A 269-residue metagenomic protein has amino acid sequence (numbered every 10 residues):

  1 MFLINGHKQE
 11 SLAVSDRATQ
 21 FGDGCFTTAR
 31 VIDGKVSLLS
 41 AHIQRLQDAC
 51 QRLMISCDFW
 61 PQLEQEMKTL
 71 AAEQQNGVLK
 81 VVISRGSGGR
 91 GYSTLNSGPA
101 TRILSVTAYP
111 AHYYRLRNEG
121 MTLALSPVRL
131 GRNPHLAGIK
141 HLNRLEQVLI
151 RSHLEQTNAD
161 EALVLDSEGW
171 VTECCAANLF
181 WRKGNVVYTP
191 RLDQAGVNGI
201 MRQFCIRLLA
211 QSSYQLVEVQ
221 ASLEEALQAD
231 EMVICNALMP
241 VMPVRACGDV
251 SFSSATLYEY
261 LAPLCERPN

Functional and structural regions predicted by a protein language model:
M1-K68, E73, S84, G89 (+1 more regions): Helix-start/capping segments and mature chain N-termini
V78-I83: ATP-grasp fold ATP-binding core
